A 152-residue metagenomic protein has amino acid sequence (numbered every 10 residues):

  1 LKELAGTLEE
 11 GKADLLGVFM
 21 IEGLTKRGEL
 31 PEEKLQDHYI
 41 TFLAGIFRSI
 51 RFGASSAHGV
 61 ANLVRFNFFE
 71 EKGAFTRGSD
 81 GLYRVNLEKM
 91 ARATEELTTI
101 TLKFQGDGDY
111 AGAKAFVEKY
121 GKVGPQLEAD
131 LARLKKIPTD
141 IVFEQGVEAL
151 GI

Functional and structural regions predicted by a protein language model:
L1-G11, L30-K34: Alpha-helix capping and helix-loop boundary segments enriched in small/acidic/polar residues
G6-G23: An active-site-proximal "capping" alpha-helix that borders the catalytic cofactor pocket
V18-K114, K119: Long, well-structured alpha-helical subdomains associated with metal-dependent extracellular/ecto-lumenal hydrolases
T98-I152: Extended, compositionally biased alpha-helical segments that mediate assembly or anchoring
